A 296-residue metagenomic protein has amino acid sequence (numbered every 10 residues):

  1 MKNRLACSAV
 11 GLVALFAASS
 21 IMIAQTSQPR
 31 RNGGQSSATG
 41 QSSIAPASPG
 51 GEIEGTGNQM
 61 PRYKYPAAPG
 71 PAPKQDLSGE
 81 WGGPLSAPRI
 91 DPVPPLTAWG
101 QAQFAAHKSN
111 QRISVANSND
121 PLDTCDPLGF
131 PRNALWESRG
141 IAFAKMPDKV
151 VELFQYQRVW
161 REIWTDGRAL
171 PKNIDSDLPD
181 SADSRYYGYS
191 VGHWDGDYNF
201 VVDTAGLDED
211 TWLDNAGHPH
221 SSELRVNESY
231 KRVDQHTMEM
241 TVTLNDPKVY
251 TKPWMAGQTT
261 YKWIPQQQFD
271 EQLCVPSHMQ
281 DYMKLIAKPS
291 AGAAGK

Functional and structural regions predicted by a protein language model:
L5, A9, I21-K296: PEST-like low-complexity, intrinsically disordered acidic/proline/serine-rich tracts that flank trafficking/processing
G11-F16: Classic N-terminal secretory signal peptides
